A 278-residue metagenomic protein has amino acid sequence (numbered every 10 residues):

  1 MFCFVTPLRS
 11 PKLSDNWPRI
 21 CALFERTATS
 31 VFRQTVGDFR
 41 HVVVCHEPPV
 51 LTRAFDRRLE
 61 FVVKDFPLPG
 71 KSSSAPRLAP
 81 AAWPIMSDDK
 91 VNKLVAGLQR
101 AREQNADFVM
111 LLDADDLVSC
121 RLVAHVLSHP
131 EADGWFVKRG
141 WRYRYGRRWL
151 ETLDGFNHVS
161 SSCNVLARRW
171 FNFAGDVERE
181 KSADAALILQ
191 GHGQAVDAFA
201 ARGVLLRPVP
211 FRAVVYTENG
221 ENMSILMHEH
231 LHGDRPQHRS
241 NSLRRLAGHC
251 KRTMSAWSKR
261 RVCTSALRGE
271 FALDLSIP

Functional and structural regions predicted by a protein language model:
M1-T6, S30-V31, F39-V43: Hydrophobic targeting segments
P11-A22, A82-M86, E178-I188: Short, flexible/disordered intra-domain loops and linkers
C21-D38: Short, acidic, metal-binding catalytic loop of nucleotide-sugar glycosyltransferases
C45-E47: Acidic ATP/Mg2+-coordinating residue in the GHKL
P49-A106: Active-site-proximal specificity loops/subdomain of glycosyltransferases
A106-L117: Short beta-strand-to-loop acidic/aromatic patch adjacent to the donor-nucleotide binding site
S119-I188: Conserved catalytic core of nucleotide-sugar-dependent glycosyltransferases
R179-P278: C-terminal catalytic/acceptor-binding lobe
